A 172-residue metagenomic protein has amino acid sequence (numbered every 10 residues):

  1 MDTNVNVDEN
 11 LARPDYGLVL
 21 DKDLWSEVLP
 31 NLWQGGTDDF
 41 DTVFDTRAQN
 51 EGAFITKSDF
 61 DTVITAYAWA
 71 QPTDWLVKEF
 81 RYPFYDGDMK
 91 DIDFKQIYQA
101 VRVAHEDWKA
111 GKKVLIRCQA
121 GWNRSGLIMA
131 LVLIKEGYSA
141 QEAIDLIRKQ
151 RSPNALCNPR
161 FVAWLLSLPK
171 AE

Functional and structural regions predicted by a protein language model:
M1-V19: N-terminal glycine-/charge-rich "phosphate-binding" loop or analogous flexible N-terminal tail
R13-V114, I134-L166: Cysteine-based protein phosphatase catalytic domain of the PTP/DSP
G111-A130: A phosphate-binding catalytic loop at a beta-strand-loop-alpha-helix junction that coordinates phosphoryl groups
L131-E136, A171: Active-site catalytic microenvironments for nucleophilic, acid-base chemistry
L166-E172: Short alpha-helical linear motifs
